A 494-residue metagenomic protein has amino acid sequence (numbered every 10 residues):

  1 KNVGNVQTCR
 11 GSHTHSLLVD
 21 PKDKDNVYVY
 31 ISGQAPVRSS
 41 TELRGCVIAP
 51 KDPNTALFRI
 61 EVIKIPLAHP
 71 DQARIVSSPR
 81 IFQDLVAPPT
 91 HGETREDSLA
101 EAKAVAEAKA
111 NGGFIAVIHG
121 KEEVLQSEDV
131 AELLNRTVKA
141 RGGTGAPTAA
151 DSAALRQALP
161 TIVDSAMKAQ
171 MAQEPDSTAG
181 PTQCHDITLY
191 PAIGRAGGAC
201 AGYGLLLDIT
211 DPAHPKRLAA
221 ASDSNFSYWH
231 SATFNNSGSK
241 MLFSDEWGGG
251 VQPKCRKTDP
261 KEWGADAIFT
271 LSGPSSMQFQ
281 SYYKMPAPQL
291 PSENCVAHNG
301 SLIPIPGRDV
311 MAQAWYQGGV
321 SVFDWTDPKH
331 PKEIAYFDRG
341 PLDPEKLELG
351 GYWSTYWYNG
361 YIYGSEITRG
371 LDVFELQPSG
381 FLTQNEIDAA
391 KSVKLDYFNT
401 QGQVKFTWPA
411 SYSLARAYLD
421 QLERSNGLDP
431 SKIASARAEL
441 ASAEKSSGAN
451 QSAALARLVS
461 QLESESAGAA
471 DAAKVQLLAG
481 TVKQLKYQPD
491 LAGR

Functional and structural regions predicted by a protein language model:
K1-L422, S435: Feature marking well-ordered beta-strand scaffolds used for ligand recognition
E386-R494: Soluble extracellular-acting proteins and domains
